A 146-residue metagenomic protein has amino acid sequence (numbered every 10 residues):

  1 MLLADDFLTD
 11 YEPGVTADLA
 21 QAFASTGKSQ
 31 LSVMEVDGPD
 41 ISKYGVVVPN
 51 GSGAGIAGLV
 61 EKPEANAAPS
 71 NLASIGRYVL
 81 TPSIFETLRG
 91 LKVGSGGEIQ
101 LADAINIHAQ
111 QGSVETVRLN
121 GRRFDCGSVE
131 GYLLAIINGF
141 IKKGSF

Functional and structural regions predicted by a protein language model:
M1-P49, P82, L88-L91: Conserved beta-loop-beta/alpha segment of the NTase-like Rossmann-fold superfamily that binds/positions NTPs
T16, A20-A24, G51-F146: Catalytic-core segments of class I nucleotidyltransferases/pyrophosphorylases that form NMP-activated intermediates
